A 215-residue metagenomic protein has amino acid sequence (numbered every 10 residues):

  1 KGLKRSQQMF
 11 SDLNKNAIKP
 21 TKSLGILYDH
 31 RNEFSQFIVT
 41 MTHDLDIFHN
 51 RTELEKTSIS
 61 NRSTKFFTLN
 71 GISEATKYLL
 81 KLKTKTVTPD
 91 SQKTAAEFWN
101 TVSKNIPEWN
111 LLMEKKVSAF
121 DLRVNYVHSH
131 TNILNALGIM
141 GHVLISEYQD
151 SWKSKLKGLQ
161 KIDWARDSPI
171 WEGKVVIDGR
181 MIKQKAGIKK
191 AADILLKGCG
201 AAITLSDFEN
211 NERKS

Functional and structural regions predicted by a protein language model:
K1-S215: Accessory terminal alpha-helical modules
